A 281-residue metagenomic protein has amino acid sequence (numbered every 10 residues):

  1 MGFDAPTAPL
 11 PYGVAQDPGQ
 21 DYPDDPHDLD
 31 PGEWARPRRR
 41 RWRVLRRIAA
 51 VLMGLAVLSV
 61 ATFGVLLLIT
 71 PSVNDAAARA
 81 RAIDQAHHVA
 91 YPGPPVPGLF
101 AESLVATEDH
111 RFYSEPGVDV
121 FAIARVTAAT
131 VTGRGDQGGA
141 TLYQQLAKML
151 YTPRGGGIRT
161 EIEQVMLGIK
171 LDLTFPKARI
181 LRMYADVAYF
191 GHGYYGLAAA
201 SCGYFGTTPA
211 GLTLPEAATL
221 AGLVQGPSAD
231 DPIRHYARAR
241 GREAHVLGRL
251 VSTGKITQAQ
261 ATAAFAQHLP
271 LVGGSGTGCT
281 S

Functional and structural regions predicted by a protein language model:
G2-S281: Juxtamembrane regions of bacterial inner-membrane/periplasmic proteins, predominantly the peptidoglycan biogenesis
